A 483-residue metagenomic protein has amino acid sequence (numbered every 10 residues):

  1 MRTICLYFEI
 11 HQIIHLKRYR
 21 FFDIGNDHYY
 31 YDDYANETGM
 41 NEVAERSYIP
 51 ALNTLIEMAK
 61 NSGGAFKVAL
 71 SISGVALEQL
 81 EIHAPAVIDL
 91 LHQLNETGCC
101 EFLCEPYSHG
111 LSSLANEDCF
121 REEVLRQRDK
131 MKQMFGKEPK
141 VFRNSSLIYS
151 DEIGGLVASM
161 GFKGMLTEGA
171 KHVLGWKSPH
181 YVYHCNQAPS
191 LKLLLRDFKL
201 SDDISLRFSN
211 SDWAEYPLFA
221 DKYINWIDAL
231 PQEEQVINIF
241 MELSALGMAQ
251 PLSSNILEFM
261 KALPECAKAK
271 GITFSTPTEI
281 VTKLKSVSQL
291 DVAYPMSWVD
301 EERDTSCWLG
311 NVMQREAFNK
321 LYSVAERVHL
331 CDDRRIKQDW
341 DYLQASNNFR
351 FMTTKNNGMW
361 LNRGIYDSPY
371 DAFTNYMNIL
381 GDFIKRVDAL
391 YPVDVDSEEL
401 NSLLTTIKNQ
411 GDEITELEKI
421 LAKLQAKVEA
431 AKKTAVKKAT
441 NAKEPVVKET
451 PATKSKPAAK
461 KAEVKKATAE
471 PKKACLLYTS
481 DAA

Functional and structural regions predicted by a protein language model:
M1-R46, Y181-V182, N186-L191, N210-W213 (+1 more regions): Active-site and substrate-binding clefts of carbohydrate-active enzymes
T3-F8, I14-N116, K140-R143, K163-E168 (+1 more regions): Short, well-structured secondary-structure segments
L52-I56, I88-H92, V124-R128, G154 (+2 more regions): Generic structural signal for well-ordered alpha-helices, preferentially at hydrophobic/aromatic core positions
T54, I82-N95, L174-H184, K222-W226: Alpha-helical scaffolding within the catalytic cores of extracellular/periplasmic polymer-degrading hydrolases
G110-Q133, S190, L195-P231, Q250-S253: Alpha-helical scaffold elements lining the catalytic groove of polysaccharide deacetylases
E122-H180, L246-L263: Catalytic domains of cell-wall/extracellular-matrix polysaccharide-remodeling enzymes, centered on de-N-acetylation
A430, A435-N441, P445-V447, P451-V464 (+1 more regions): Low-complexity, polybasic segments enriched for Lys interleaved with small residues
Y478-A483: Conserved small/polar residues in nucleotide/adenosyl-binding loops
